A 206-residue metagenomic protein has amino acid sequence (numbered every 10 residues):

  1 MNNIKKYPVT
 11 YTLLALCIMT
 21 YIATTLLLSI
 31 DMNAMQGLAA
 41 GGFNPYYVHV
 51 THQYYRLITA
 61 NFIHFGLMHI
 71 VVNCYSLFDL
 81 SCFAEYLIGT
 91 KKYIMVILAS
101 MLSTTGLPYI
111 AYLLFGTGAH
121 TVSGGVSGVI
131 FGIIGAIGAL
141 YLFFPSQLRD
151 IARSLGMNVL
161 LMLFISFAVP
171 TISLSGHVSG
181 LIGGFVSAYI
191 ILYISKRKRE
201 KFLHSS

Functional and structural regions predicted by a protein language model:
M1-I18, R153, L160-S206: C-terminal transmembrane module of polytopic alpha-helical membrane proteins
I4, Y46-Y47, L148-R149: Short secondary-structure boundary/capping segments
V9-G124, P170-I172: N-terminal TM1-TM2 helical hairpin plus the immediately adjacent luminal interfacial "cap"
M19, A23, L27, S103 (+7 more regions): Alpha-helical membrane-inserting segments
L57-V72, Y109, R149-L160, S179-F185 (+1 more regions): Juxtamembrane/interfacial segments around transmembrane helices
C74, F78, G128-A136, L181-F185: Alpha-helical transmembrane segments of multi-pass membrane proteins
C82-K92, F144-I151, K201: Membrane-interface helix-boundary motifs at transmembrane edges
A119-A139, G176: Membrane-interface micro-motifs in multi-pass membrane enzymes
